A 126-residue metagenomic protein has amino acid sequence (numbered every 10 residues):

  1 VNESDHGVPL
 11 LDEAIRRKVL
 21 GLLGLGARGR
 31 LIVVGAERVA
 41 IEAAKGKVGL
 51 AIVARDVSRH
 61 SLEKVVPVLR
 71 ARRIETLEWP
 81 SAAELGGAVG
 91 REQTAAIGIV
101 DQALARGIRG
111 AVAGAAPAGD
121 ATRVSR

Functional and structural regions predicted by a protein language model:
E3-G7, L11, G86-V124: C-terminal structural segments of small proteins and small subunits
L10, I15-V53: N-terminal first-folded block
G21, I41, E63-P67, G87 (+2 more regions): Solvent-exposed alpha-helical segments within well-ordered globular domains of core cellular machineries
G29-R30, V48-L50, A71-E75, T94: Short active-site oxyanion
E37, D56-V57, P80-E84, Q102: Short, ordered loop/turn segments at secondary-structure junctions
A44-V66, E75: N-terminal positively charged helical leader segments and presequences
S61-E75, A115-T122: A short, gly/pro- and small-residue-rich
V65-Q93: Mid-chain, well-packed structural core segment of small domains
